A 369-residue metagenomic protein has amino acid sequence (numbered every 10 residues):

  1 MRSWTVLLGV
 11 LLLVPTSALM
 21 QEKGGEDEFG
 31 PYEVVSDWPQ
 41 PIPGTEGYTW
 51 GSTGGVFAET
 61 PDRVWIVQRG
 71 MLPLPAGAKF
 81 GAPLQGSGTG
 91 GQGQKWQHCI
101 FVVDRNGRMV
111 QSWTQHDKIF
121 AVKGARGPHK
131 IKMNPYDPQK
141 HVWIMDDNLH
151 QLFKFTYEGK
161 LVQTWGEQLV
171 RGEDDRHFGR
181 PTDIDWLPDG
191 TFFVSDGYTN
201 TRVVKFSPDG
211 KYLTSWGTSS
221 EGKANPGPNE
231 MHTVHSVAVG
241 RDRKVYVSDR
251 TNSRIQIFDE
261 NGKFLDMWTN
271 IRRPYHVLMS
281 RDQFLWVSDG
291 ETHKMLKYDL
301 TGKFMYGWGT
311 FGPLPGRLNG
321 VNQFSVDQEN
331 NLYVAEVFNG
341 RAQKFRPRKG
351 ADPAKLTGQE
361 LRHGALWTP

Functional and structural regions predicted by a protein language model:
G24-T49: A short helix->beta-strand "capping" segment at the edge of beta-propeller domains
W38-E46, V110-A121, Q163, L169-D174 (+4 more regions): A short beta-strand motif characteristic of beta-propeller blades
G47-E59, K95-H98, K118-P138, V170-T191 (+5 more regions): Beta-rich, blade/repeat-based domains predominating in secreted/periplasmic proteins but also intracellular
P61, R69-M71, D147, Y157 (+5 more regions): Short loop/turn segments immediately following the C-termini of beta-strands
R63-W65, H141-W143, T191-S195, K244-Y246 (+2 more regions): Conserved beta-propeller blade signature
M71-Q139, L169-V170, G312: Blade-loop segments of beta-propeller domains
Q97-F101, Q151-F153, R202-K205, R254-Q256 (+2 more regions): A short loop-to-beta-strand structural motif that recurs across blades of beta-propeller domains
N319-P369: Blade-level signature of beta-propeller repeat domains, shared across WD40, Kelch, NHL, RCC1 and BNR/Asp-box propellers
